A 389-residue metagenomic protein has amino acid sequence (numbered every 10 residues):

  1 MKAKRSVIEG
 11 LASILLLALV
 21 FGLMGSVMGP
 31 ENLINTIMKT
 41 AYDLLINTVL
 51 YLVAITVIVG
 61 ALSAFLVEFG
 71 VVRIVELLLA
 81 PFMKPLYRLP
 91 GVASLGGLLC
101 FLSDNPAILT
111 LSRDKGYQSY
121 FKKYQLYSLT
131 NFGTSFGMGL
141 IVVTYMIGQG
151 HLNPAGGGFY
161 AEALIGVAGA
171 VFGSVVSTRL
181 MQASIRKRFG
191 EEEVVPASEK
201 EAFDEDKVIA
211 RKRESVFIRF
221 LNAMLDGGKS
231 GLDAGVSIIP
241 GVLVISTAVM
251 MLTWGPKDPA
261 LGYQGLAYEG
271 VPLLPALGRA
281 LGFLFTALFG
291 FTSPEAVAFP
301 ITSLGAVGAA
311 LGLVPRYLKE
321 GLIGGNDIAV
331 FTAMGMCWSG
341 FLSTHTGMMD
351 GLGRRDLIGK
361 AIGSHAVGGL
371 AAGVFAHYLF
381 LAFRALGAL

Functional and structural regions predicted by a protein language model:
M1-I14, S119-Y127, G227-L243, L357-A366: Alpha-helical transmembrane segments and their helix-start/interface "positive-inside/aromatic belt" motifs in integral
M1-I8, Q182-K229: Intrinsically disordered, low-complexity non-transmembrane regions of multi-pass membrane transporters
L11-S26, T56-A64, T144-Y145, G166-Q182 (+3 more regions): Hydrophobic core segments of alpha-helical transmembrane domains in multi-pass membrane transport and ion-translocation
F21-F69, L140-G166: Long, highly hydrophobic alpha-helical transmembrane signal-anchor segments
M38, V59, S63-E76, R213-V307: Transmembrane helical segments that form the transport core of multi-pass membrane transport proteins
Y51-A54, A64-I74, R88-P90, G96-T110 (+4 more regions): Short helix-coil transition sites and intra-membrane helix breaks within transmembrane domains of multi-pass
L62-L95, R113-S119, L281-F285, P315 (+1 more regions): Membrane-embedded helical hairpins/re-entrant loop segments and their flanking transmembrane helices within multi-pass
A107-R179, S303, V307-L389: C-terminal transmembrane helix pair
